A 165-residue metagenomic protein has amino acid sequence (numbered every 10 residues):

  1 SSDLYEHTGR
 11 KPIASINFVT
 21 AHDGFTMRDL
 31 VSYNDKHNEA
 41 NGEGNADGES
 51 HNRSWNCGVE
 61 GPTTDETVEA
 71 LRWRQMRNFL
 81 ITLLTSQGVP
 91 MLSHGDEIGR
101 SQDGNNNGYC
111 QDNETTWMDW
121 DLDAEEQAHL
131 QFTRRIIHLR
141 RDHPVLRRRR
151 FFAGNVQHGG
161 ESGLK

Functional and structural regions predicted by a protein language model:
S2-H94, G99, Y109-Q111, R141-R147 (+2 more regions): Conserved alpha/beta catalytic core and glycan-binding cleft of carbohydrate-active enzymes
Q102-R134: Extended hydrophobic/aromatic segments used for targeting, binding, or gating
L122-A153: Aromatic- and carboxylate-lined catalytic core of secreted/periplasmic carbohydrate-active enzymes
